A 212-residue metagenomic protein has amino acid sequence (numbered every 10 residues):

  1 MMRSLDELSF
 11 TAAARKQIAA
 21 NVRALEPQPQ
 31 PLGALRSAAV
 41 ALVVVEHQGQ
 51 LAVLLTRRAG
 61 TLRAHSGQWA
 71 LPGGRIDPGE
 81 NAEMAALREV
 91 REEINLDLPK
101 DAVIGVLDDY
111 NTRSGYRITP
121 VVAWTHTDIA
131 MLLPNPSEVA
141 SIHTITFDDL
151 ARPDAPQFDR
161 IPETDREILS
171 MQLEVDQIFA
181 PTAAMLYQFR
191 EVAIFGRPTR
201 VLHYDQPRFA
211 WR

Functional and structural regions predicted by a protein language model:
M1-A70, G74-E92, L96-M131, V139 (+1 more regions): N-terminal leader/linker segments that precede catalytic domains of diphosphate-processing enzymes
P134-L173, R208: NUDIX/MutT-family hydrolases
